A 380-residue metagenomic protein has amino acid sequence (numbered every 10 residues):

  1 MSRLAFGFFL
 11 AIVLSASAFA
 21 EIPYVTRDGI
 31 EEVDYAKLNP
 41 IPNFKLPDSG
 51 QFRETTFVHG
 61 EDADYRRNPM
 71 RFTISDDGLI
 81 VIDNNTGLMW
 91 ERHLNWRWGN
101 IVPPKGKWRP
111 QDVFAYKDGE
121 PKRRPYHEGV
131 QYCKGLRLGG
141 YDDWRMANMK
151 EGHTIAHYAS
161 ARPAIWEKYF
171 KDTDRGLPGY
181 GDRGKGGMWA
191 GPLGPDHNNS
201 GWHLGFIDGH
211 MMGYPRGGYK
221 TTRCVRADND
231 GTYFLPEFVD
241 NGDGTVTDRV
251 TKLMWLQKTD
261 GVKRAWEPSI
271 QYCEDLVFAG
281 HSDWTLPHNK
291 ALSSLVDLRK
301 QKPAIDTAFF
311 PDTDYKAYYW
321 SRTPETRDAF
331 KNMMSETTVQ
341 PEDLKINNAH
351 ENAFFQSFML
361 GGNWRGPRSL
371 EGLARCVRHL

Functional and structural regions predicted by a protein language model:
M1-S2: N-terminal secretory signal peptides that target proteins for export/translocation
A5-S15: Bacterial N-terminal signal peptides
F19-R145, M149-T285, N289-L380: Glycine-aromatic-enriched surface loops/turns that form tight recognition elements
